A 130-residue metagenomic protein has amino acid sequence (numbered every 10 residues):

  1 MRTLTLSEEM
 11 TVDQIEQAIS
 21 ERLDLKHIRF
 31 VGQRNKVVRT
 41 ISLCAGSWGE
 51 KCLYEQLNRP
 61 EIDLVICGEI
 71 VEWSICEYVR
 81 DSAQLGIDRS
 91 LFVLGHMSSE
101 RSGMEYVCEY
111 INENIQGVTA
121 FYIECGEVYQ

Functional and structural regions predicted by a protein language model:
M1-Q130: Active-site catalytic microenvironments in core metabolic enzymes, especially phosphate/sugar-handling
